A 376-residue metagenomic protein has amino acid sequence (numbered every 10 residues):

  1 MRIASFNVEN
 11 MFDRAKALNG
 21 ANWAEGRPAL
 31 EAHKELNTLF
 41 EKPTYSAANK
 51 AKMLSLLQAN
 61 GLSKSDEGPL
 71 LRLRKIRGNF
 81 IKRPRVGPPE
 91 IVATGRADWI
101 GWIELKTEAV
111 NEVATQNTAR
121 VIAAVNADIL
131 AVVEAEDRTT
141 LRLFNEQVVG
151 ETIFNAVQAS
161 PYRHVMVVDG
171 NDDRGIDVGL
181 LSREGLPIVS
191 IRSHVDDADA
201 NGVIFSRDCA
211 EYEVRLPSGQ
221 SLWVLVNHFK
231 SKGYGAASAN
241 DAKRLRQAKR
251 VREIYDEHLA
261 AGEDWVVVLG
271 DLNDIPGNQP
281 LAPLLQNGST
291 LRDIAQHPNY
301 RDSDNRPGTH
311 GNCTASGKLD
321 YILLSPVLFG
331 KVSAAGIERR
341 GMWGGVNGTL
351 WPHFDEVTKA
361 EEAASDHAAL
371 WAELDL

Functional and structural regions predicted by a protein language model:
M1-A159, V167-G170, D355, E362: N-terminal, active-site-proximal structural segment of metallo-dependent hydrolase catalytic domains
R2-A4, A15, R192-F205, E213 (+3 more regions): Metal-dependent phosphoester-hydrolase catalytic domains
V8, A135, F229, D271-L272 (+1 more regions): Active-site metal-binding loops of divalent metal-dependent hydrolases
V110, I129-A131, A135-W223: Structured beta-strand-rich core segments of catalytic domains in phosphoester-bond hydrolases
A114, T118, D137-T140, R244-Q247 (+3 more regions): Stable alpha-helical elements in mature extracytoplasmic
A123-A127, T140-G150, L186, E253-A260 (+3 more regions): Sec-exported extracytoplasmic/periplasmic mature domains
D137-T139, D172-D177, K232-Y234, N273-Q279 (+2 more regions): Active-site environment of divalent metal-dependent phosphoester hydrolases
P217-Q220, L225-D241: Active-site His/acidic residue clusters
